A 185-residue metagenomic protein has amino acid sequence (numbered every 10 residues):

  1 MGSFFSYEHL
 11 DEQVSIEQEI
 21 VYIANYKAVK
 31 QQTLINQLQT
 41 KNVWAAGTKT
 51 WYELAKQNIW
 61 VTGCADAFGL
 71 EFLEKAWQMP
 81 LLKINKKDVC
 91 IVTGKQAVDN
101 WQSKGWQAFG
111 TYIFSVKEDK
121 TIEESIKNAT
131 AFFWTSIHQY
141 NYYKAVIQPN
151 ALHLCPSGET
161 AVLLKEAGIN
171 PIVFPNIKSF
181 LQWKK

Functional and structural regions predicted by a protein language model:
M1-K185: Signature of uroporphyrinogen-III synthase
